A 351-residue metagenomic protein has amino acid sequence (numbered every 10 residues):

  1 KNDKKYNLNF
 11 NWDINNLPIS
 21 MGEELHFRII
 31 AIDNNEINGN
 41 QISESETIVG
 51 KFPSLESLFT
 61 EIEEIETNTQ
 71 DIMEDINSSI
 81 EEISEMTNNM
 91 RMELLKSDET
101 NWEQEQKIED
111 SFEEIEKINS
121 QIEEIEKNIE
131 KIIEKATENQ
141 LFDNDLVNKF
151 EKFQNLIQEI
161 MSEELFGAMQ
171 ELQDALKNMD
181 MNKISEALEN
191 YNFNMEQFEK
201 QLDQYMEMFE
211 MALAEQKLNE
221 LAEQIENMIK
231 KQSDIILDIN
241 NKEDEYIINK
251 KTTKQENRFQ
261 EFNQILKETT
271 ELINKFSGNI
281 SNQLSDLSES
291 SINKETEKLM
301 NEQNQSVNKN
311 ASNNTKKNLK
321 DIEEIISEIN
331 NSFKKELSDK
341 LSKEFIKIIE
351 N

Functional and structural regions predicted by a protein language model:
K1-N351: Extracytoplasmic/secretory ectodomains and luminal regions
